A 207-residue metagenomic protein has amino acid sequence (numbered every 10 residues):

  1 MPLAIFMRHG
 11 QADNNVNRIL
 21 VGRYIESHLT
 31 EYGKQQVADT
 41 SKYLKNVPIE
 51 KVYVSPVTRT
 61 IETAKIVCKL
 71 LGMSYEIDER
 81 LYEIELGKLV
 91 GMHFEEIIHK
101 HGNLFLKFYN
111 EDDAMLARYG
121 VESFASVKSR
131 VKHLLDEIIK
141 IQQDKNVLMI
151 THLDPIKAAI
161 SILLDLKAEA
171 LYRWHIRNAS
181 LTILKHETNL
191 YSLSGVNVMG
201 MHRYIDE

Functional and structural regions predicted by a protein language model:
P2, M73, I77, I84-I98 (+2 more regions): Acidic, low-complexity terminal tails and accessory targeting/binding regions of phosphate-metabolizing enzymes
L3-M7, K145-T151, P155: Beta-strand elements within well-structured catalytic alpha/beta cores of enzymes that handle phosphate/sulfate esters
R8-I77: Active-site-proximal alpha-helix that buttresses catalytic centers in soluble enzyme cores
A12, P155-I156: Short active-site segment of divalent metal-dependent hydrolases/proteases that encodes the spacing between
T30, K34, V57, I98 (+1 more regions): Amphipathic, non-transmembrane alpha-helical scaffold segments
A38-K45, K128, K132-K140, I160: Generic structural signal for well-ordered alpha-helical scaffold segments
V54-S55, S129, I150-T151: Short beta-strand scaffold positions
L104-S126: Short glycine/proline- and acidic residue-enriched helix-loop micro-motifs that form flexible lids or anion-recognition
